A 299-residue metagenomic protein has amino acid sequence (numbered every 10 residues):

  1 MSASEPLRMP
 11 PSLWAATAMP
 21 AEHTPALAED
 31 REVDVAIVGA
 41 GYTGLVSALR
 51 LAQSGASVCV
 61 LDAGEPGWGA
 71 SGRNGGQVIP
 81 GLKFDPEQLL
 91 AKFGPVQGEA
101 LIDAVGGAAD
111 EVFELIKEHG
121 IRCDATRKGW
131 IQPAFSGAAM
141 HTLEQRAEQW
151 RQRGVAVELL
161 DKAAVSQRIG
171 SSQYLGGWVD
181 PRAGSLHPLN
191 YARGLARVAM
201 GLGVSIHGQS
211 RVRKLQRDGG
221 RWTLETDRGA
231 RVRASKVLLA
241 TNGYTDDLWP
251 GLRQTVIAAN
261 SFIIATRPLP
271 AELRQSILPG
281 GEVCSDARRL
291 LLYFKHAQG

Functional and structural regions predicted by a protein language model:
M1-V35, Q53: Extreme N-terminal leader/targeting segments of oxidoreductases
V33-V60: N-terminal Rossmann-like FAD-binding beta1-loop-alpha1 element of flavoenzymes
V38, P80, L239-A240: Redox-cofactor binding/interface segments in oxidoreductases and associated redox assembly factors
G81-K162: Dinucleotide-binding Rossmann-like beta1-alpha1 core, especially the glycine-rich loop that anchors the ADP
D110, E118-T126, V212-K214, G220 (+1 more regions): Active-site substrate-recognition segment that forms the wall of the catalytic cavity or substrate channel
H141, Q145-R151, Q173-S235: Helical element adjacent to the flavin cofactor pocket in flavoenzyme catalytic cores
